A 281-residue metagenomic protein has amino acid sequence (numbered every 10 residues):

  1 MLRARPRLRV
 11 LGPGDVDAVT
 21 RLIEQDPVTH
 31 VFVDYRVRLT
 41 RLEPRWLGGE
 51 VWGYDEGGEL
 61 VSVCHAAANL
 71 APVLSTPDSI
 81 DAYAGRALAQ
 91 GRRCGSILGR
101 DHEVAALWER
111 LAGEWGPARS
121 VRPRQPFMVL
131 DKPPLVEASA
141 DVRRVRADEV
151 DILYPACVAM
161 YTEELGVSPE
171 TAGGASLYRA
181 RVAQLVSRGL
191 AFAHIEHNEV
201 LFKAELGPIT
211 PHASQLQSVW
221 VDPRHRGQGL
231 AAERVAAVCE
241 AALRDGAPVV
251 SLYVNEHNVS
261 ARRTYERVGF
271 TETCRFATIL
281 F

Functional and structural regions predicted by a protein language model:
M1-V33, P133-T171: Short amphipathic alpha-helix that is part of the acyltransferase structural core
P6-L11, R21-P27, D34-S96, V200-S214: Conserved donor-binding loop and adjoining core beta-sheet/short helix segment in diverse acyl/aminoacyl transferases
E56-V61, H65-A140, I279: Acyl-donor-binding surface of acyltransferase catalytic domains
G57-G58, H65-L70, P133, L165-G166 (+1 more regions): Acetyl-CoA-dependent GNAT
P77-R86, Q217-P223, G227-R244, R262-R267: Conserved acetyl-CoA-binding loop-helix of GNAT-fold acetyltransferases
R93-G95, P248, T271: Short acidic/polar active-site loop segments enriched in Thr and Asp
L98-V104, P223, L252-R262, I279-F281: Conserved beta-strand-loop-alpha-helix junction that forms the acyl-donor binding cleft
H102-S120, A232, E256-C274: Conserved active-site alpha-helix within GNAT-family acetyltransferase domains
